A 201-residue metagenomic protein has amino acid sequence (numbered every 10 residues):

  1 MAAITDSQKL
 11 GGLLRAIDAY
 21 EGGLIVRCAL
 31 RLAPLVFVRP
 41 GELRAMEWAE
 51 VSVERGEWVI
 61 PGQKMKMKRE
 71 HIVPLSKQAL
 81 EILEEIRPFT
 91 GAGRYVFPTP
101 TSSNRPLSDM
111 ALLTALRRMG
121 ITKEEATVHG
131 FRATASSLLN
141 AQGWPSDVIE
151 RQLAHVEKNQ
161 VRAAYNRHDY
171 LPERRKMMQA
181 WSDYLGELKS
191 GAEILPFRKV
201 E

Functional and structural regions predicted by a protein language model:
M1-M46, E54, M65-R69, F89-T90 (+2 more regions): Basic, Lys/Arg- and aromatic-enriched nucleic-acid-binding interface segment
A2-A3, V73, R105: Helix-turn-helix-type domain boundary/helix-start signal
G12-R27, V36, V73, E81 (+4 more regions): Short, basic (Lys/Arg/His-rich) helix/loop patches that form interaction surfaces in the mid-to-C-terminal regions
G41-P88, V156-A163: Conserved tyrosine-mediated DNA breakage-rejoining catalytic core shared by Y-recombinases
E47, G130, L153, N166-D169: A general structural motif at alpha-helix termini
A49-E57, K123-E125, W144-A164, E187-E193 (+1 more regions): Short, polar N-cap/turn motifs at the start of nucleic acid-interacting alpha helices
M65-K66, K77-E81, E85-G93, P98-N104 (+2 more regions): C-terminal secondary-structure termini that scaffold catalytic or DNA-interacting sites
